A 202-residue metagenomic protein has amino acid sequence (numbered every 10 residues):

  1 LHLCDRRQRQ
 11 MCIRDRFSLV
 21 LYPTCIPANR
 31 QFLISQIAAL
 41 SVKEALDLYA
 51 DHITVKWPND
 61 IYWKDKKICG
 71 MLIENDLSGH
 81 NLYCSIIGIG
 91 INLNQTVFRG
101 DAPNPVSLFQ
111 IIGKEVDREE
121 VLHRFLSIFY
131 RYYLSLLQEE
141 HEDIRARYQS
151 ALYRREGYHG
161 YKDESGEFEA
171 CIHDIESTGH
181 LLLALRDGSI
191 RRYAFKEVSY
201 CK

Functional and structural regions predicted by a protein language model:
L1-R9, I13: Single conserved hydrophobic/aromatic residue that forms the stacking wall/gate of nucleotide- or nucleobase-binding
H2, R16-S18, I86-N92: Residues embedded in well-ordered beta-strands
Q10, R14-Y22: Structural signature of FAD isoalloxazine-binding scaffolds in flavoprotein oxidoreductases
T24-P27, L33-I53, W63-K202: Long, positively charged amphipathic alpha-helical accessory segments at protein N-termini or as interdomain linkers
